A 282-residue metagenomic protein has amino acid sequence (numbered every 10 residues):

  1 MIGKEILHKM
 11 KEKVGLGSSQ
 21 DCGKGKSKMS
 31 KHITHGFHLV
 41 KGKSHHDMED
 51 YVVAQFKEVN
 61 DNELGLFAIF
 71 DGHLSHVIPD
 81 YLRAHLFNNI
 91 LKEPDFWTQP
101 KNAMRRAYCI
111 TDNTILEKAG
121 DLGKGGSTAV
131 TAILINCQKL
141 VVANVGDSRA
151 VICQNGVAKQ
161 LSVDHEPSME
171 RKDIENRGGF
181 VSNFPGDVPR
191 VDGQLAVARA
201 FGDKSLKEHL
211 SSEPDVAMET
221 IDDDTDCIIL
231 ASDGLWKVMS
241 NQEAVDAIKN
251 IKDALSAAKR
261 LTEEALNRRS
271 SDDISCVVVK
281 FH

Functional and structural regions predicted by a protein language model:
M1-H282: PP2C/PPM-type serine/threonine phosphatase catalytic domain
